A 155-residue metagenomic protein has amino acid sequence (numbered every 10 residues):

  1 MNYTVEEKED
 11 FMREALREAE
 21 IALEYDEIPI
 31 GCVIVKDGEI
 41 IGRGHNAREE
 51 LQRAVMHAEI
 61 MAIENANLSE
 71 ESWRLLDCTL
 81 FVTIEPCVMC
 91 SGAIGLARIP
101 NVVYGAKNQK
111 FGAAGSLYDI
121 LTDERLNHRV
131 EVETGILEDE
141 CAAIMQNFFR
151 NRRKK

Functional and structural regions predicted by a protein language model:
M1-Y25, W73, P86-K155: Zinc-dependent deaminase
A15, A19-A22, C32, G42 (+3 more regions): Small-residue (primarily alanine) positions within well-ordered alpha-helices, especially packing/interaction faces
I28-I30, C78: Short loop/turn microsegments at loop-to-beta-strand junctions
I30-G38: Short beta-strand scaffold segments in enzyme catalytic cores
K36-D37, E64, L76: A cytosolic small-molecule/anion-sensing beta-strand core signal
I41-R48: Short beta->alpha transition motifs characteristic of CBS
E50-I60: A short, polar/charged loop-to-alpha-helix boundary motif
S72-I84: Immediate flanking context of iron-sulfur cluster ligation sites
